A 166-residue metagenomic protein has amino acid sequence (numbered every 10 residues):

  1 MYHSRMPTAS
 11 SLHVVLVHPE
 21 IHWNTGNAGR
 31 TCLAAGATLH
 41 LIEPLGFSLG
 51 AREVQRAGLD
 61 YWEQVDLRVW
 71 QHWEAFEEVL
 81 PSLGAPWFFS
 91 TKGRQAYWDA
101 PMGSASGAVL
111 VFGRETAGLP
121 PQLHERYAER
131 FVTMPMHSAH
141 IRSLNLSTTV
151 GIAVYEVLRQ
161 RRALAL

Functional and structural regions predicted by a protein language model:
M1-L166: Post-transcriptional modification and biogenesis factors for structured RNAs of the translation apparatus
